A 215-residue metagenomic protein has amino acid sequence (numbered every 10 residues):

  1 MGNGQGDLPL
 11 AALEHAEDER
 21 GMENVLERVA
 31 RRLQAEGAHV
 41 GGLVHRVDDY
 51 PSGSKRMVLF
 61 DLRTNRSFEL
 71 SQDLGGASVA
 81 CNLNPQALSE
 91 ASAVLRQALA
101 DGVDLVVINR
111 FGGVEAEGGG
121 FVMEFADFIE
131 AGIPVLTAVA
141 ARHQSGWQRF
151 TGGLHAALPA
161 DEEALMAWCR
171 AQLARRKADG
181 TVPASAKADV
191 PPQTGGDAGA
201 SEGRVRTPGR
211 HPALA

Functional and structural regions predicted by a protein language model:
G2-R31: Glycine-rich P-loop/Walker A and Walker A-like loops and their local beta1-loop-alpha1 context in P-loop NTPases
A30-L74: N-terminal phosphate/diphosphate-binding loop that engages ATP/GTP or pyrophosphate donors across diverse enzyme folds
R63-A100: Helix-adjacent hinge/juxtasegments
A116-A126: Short Gly/Thr/Asp-enriched flexible loops that form oxyanion-binding sites at enzyme active sites
F125-I133, V139-A141: Substrate-engagement module of ASCE P-loop NTPases
A141-L154: Glycine-rich, charge-decorated loop segments at or immediately adjacent to ligand/cofactor-binding or catalytic sites
D161-K187: A charged, well-structured terminal subsegment
D189, G195-A198: Short, low-complexity intrinsically disordered segments enriched in A/P/G/S/L with frequent Arg, especially at protein
